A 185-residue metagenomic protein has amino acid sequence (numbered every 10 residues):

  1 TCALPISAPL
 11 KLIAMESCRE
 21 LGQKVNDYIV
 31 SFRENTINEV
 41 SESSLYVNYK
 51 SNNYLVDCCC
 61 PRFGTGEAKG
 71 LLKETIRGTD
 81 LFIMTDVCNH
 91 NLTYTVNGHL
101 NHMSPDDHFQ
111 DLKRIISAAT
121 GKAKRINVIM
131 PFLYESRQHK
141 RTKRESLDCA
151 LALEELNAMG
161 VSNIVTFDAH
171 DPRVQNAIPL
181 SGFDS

Functional and structural regions predicted by a protein language model:
T1-S185: PRPP-associated nucleotide enzymes
